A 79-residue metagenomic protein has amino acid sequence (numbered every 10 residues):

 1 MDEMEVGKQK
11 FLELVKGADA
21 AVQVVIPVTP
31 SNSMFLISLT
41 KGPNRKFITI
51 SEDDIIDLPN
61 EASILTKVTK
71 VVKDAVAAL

Functional and structural regions predicted by a protein language model:
M1-I26, I55-L79: Negatively charged, low-complexity tracts enriched in Asp/Glu with abundant Ser/Thr
P27-S31: A short beta-turn/loop motif at secondary-structure boundaries
S33-K41: A short beta-strand motif that forms the metal-chelation/ATP-contact edge of phosphoryl-transfer active sites
P43-R45: Glycine-centered tight beta-turn/hairpin loop motif at sheet-sheet or coil-to-beta transitions
I48-I56: Generic detection of short hydrophobic beta-strand segments and adjacent strand-loop junctions
